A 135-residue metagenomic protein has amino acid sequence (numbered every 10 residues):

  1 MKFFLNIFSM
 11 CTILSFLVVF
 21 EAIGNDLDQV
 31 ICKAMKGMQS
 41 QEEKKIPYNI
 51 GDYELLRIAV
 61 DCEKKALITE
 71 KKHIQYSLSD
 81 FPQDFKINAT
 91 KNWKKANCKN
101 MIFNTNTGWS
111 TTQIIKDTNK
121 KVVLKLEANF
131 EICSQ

Functional and structural regions predicted by a protein language model:
M1-G24: Classical Sec-dependent N-terminal signal peptides that target proteins to the secretory pathway
V18, P82-N88, K116-V123: Short, intrinsically disordered, charge-biased short linear motifs at domain edges
A22-K36: N-terminal low-complexity, Pro/Thr/Ser-rich intrinsically disordered segments that act as propeptides or flexible
L27-D28, Q39-L67, K72-Y76, F103-Q135: Polar/charged, Gly/Pro-rich intrinsically disordered segments
G37-Q39, N92: Short, non-transmembrane alpha-helical segments in secretory-pathway proteins
F81-T105: Short, non-transmembrane amphipathic alpha-helical segments
